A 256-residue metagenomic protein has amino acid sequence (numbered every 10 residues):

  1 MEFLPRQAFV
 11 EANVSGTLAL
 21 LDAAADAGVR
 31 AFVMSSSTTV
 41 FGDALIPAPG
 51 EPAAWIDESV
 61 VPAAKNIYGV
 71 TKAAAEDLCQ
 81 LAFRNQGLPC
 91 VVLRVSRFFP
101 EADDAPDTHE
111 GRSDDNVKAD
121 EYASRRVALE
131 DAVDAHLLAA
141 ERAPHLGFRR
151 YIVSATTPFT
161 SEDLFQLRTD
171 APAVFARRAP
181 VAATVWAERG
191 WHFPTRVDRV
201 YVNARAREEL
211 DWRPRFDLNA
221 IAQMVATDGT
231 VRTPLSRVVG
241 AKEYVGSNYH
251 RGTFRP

Functional and structural regions predicted by a protein language model:
M1-A12: NAD(P)H-binding glycine-rich loop region in Rossmannoid oxidoreductase-like domains and their noncatalytic homologs
V14-L20, T71-C79, A132: Conserved catalytic Lys-bearing alpha helix of Rossmann-like short-chain dehydrogenase/reductases
L18-K65: Conserved Rossmann-fold NAD(P)-dependent oxidoreductase catalytic core, especially the SDR/UDP-sugar
F41-G42, I67, N85-H109: Flexible, glycine-rich beta-alpha linker
P52-V61, F98-D120, P172-A187: A short C-terminal helix-loop "cap" of Rossmann-like NAD(P)-dependent dehydrogenase/epimerase domains
A54, A63-C90: Active-site Tyr-X1-5-Lys
F98-V117, Y122-I152, T156-P158: Alpha-helical substrate-binding/gating segment
D134-V197, N203, E208-E209, R232 (+3 more regions): Mid/C-terminal beta-alpha module of Rossmann-like enzyme folds, strongest in SDR-family dehydrogenases/epimerases
